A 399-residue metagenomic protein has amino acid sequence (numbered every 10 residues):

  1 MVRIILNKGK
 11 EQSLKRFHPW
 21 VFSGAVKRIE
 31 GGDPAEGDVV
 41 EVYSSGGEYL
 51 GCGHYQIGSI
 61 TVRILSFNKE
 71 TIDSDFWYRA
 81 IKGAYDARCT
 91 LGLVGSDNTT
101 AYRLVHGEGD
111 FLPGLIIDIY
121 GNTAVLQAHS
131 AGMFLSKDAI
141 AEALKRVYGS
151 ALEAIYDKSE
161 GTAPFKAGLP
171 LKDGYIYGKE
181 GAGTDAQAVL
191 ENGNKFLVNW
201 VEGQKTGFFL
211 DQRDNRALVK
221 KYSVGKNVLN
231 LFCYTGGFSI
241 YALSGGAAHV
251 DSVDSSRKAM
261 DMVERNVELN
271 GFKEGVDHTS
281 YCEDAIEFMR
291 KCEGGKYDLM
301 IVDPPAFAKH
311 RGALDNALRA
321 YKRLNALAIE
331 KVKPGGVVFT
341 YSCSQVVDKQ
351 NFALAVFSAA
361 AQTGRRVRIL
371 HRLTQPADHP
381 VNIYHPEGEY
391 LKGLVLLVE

Functional and structural regions predicted by a protein language model:
M1-G121: Non-catalytic accessory regions of SAM-dependent methyltransferases
V105-D118, F134-F209: Non-catalytic substrate-recognition/targeting regions of SAM-dependent transferases
G225-Y234: Conserved class I S-adenosyl-L-methionine
T235-A248: Conserved SAM-binding loop of SAM-dependent methyltransferases across substrates and taxa, primarily the Class I
H249-D254: Conserved SAM-binding motif I beta-strand of class I
K258-I301: S-adenosyl-L-methionine
K296, V337-E399: C-terminal catalytic and target-recognition region of SAM-dependent MTase-like enzymes, primarily methyltransferases
D298-L327: Mobile active-site "lid"/loop adjacent to the S-adenosyl-L-methionine
